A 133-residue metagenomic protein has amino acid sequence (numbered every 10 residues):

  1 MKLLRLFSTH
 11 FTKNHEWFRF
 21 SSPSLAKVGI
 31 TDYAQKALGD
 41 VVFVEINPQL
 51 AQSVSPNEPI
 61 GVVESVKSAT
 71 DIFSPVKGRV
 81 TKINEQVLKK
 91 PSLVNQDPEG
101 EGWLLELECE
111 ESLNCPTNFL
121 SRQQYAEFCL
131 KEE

Functional and structural regions predicted by a protein language model:
K2-P59, G100-E111, N118-E133: Acidic, low-complexity mobile loops and tails
H10, S53-S55, V63-E64, T70-S74: Small beta-strand-rich domains/subdomains or short beta-sheet motifs embedded in larger alpha/beta proteins
F20-P23, K82-K89, N114: Short, conserved beta-turn/loop elements at beta-strand boundaries and strand-helix junctions
E58, E64-S65, N84-E85, C109: Conserved "cap/hinge" positions at secondary-structure junctions
V66-E101: Mid-chain, well-packed structural core segment of small domains
A69, N114-C115: Short beta-strands and strand-coil junctions in structured, solvent-facing domains, enriched
V94, S112-N114: Conserved, structured core segments of small domains
